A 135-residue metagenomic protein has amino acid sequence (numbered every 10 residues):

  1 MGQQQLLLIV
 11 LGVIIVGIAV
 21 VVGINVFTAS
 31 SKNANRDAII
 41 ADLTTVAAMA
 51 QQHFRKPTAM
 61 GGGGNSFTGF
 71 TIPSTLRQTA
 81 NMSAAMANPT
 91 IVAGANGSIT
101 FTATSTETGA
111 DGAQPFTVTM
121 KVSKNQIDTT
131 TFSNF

Functional and structural regions predicted by a protein language model:
Q4-V10, I14-K32: C-terminal juxtamembrane segment of a hydrophobic transmembrane alpha-helix
A29, N33, K56-A59: General structural signal for alpha-helix termini and helix-helix connectors
K32-L43: Membrane-proximal amphipathic alpha-helices that sit immediately adjacent to an N-terminal transmembrane/signal-anchor
D42-T58: N-terminal alpha-helical signal peptides/signal-anchor transmembrane segments
R55-F135: Periplasmic/extracellular, small/polar-rich flexible segments of pilin-like filament-forming proteins
